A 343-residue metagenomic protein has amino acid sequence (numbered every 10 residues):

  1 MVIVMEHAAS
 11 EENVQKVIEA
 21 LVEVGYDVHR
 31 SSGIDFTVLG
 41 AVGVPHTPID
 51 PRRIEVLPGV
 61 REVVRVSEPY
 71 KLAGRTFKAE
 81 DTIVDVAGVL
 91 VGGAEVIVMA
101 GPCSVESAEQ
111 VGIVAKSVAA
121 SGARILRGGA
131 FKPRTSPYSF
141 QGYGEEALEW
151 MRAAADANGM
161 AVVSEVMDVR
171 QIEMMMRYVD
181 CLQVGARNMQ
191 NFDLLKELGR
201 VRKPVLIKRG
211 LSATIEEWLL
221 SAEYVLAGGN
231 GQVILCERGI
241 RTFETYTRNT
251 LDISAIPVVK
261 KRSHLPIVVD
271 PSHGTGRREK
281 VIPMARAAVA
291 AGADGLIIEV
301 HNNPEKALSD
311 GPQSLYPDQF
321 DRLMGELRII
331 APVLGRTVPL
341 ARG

Functional and structural regions predicted by a protein language model:
M1-V98: Non-catalytic terminal accessory/regulatory regions of metabolic enzymes
E6-A8, A41, E95-I113, S136-G142 (+4 more regions): Active-site mouth loops of central-metabolism enzymes
V96-P102, R124-G128, V162-S164, D180-V184 (+4 more regions): Hydrophobic faces of well-ordered beta-strands that scaffold small-molecule active sites in alpha/beta enzyme cores
G122, M174-Q183, G199-V205, L226-Q232 (+2 more regions): Glycine-enriched alpha-helix->loop->beta-strand junction motifs that scaffold or abut catalytic
R127-E145, N302-S314: Glycine-rich, proline-tolerant flexible connector loops at the mouths of alpha/beta enzymes
A130-R134, N188-S254: Conserved anion-binding
P133-V179, Q183, N191-L194: N-terminal active-site wall of soluble small-molecule enzyme domains
F140-S164, E197-P204, I253-I267, Q313-R336: Alpha-helix-loop-beta-strand connector modules within alpha/beta enzyme cores
